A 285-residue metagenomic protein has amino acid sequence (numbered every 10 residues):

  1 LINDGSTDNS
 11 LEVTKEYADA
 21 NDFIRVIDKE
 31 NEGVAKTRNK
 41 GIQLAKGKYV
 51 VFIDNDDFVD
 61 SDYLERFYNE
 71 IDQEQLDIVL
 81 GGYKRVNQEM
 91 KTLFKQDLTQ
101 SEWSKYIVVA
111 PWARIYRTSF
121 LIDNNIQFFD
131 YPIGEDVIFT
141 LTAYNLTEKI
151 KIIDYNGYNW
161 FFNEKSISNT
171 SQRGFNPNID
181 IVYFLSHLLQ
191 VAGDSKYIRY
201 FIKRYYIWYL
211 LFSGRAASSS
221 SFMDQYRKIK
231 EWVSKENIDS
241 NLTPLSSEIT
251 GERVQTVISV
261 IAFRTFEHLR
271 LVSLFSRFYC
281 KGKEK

Functional and structural regions predicted by a protein language model:
L1-Y183, G282: Nucleotide-sugar donor-binding/catalytic module of glycosyltransferases that assemble extracellular/cell-envelope
L93, F120-Q127, V191-F201, S247-T256: Noncatalytic linker/hinge segments flanking ATPase motor cores
T99, V108, N156, R204 (+2 more regions): Acidic, low-complexity intrinsically disordered regions
Y131-F139, H187-L188, W208-A217, P244-R264: A short, terminal or domain-edge coil/loop segment
G157-E164, T170-K196, Y200, R204-F212 (+1 more regions): Catalytic core of nucleotide-sugar-dependent glycosyltransferases
S219-K285: Membrane-interface aromatic/basic loop that binds lipid-linked glycans or pyrophosphate carriers, typified by
